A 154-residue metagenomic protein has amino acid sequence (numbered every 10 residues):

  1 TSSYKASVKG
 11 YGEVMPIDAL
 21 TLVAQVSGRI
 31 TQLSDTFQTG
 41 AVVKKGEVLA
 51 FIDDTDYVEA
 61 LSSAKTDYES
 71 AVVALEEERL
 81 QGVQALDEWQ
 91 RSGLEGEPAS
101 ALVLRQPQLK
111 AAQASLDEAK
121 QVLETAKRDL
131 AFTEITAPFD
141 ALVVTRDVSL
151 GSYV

Functional and structural regions predicted by a protein language model:
T1-S3, E13-M15, S27, T31-Q32 (+2 more regions): Periplasmic scaffold and linker elements that assemble and bridge Gram-negative envelope complexes
A6-G10: Regulatory alphaC helix of protein kinase catalytic domains
A24: Conserved phosphate/oxyanion-binding catalytic-loop motifs
